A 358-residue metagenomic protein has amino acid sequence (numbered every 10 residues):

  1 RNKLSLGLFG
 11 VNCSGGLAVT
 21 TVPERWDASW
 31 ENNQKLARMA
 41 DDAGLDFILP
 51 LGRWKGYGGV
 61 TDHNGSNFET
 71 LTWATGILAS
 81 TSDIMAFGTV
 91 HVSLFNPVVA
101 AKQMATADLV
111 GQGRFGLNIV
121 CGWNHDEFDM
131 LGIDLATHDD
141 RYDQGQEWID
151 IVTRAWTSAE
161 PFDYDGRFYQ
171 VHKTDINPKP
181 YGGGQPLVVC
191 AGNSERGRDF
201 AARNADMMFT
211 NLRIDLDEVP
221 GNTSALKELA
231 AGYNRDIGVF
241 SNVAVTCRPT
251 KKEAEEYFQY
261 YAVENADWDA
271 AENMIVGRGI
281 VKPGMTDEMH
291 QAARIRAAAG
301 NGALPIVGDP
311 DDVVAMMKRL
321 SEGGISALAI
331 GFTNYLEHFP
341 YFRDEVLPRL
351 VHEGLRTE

Functional and structural regions predicted by a protein language model:
R1, R38-D42, A74-S82, M104 (+5 more regions): Acidic (Asp/Glu)-rich catalytic clusters
R1-N12, R38, D42, L131 (+3 more regions): An alpha-helical appendage that flanks or caps ligand/catalytic pockets
R1-S80, K179-P186, R296: N-terminal beta1-alpha1-beta2 module of alpha/beta enzyme domains
L4-L8, I48-P50, M85-V90, F115-I119 (+4 more regions): Hydrophobic faces of well-ordered beta-strands that scaffold small-molecule active sites in alpha/beta enzyme cores
L17-E31, T89-V98, D134, G182-N193 (+2 more regions): Active-site mouth loops of central-metabolism enzymes
D27-A40, A100-Q103, A191-F200, D309-L320: Short, acidic/polar
F47-L71, L212-V219, I330-R343: Glycine-rich, proline-tolerant flexible connector loops at the mouths of alpha/beta enzymes
T61-F87, Q144-W148, L229-A231, F342-T357: Alpha-helix-loop-beta-strand connector modules within alpha/beta enzyme cores
